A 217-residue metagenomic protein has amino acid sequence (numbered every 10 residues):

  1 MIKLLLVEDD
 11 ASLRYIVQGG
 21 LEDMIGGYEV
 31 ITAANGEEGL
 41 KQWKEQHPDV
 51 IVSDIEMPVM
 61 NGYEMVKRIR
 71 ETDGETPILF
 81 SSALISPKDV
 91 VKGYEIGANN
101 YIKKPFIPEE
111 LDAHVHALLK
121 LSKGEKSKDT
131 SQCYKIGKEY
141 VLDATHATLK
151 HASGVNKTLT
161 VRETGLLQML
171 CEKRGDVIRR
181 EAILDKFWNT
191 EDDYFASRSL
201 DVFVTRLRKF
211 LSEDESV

Functional and structural regions predicted by a protein language model:
D10-I31: Two-component/phosphorelay signaling modules centered on CheY-like receiver
N35-E38, N61-E64: Acidic catalytic/metal-coordinating carboxylates
K44-Q46, R68-E75, I96: Conserved phosphotransfer cores of two-component systems
Q46-V52: Active-site beta3 strand of CheY-like receiver
V52-D54, S81: Active-site T/S-Asp motif of two-component receiver
M57: Receiver (REC) domain active-site loop signature in two-component systems and cognate sites in sensor histidine kinases
P77-I136: Basic, amphipathic DNA-recognition helix from helix-turn-helix-like DNA-binding domains
T148, V155-L159, G165-V217: Positively charged, aromatic-enriched patches within helix-turn-helix-type DNA-binding elements, predominantly
